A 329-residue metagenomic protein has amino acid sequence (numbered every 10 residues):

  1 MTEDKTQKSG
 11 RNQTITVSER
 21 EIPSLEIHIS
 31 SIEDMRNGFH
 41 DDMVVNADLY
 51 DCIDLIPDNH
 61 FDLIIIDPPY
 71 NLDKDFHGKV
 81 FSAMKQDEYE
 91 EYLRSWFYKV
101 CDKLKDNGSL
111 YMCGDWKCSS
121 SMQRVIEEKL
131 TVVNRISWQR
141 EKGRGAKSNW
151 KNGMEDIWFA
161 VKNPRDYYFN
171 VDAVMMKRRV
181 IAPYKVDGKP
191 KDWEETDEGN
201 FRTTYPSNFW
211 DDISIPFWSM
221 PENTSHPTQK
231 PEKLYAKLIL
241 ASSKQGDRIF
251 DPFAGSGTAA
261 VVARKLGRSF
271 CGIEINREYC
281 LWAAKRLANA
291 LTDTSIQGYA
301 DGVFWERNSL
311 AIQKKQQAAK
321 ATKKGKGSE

Functional and structural regions predicted by a protein language model:
M1-W282, K323-E329: Core catalytic lobe of class I
L281-E329: PRPP-dependent phosphoribosyltransferase catalytic core
